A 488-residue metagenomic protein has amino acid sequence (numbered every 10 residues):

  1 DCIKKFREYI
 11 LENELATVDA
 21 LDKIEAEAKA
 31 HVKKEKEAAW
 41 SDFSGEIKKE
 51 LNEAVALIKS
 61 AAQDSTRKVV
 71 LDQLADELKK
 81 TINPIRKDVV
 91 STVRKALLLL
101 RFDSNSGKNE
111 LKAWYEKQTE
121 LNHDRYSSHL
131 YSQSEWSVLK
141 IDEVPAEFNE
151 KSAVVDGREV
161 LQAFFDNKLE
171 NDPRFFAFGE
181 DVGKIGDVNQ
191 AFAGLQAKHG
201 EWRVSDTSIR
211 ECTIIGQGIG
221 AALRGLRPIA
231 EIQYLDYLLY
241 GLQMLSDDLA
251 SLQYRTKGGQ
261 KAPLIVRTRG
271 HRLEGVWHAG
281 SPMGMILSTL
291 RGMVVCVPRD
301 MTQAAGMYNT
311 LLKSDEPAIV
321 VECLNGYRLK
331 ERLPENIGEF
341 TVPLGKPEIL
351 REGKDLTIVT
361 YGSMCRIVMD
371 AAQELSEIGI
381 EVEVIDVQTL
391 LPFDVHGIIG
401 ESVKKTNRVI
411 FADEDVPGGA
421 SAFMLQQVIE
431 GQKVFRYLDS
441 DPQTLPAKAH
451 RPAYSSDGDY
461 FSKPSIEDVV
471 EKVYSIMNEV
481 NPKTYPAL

Functional and structural regions predicted by a protein language model:
D1-T92, A96, G194, L324-L488: Thiamine diphosphate
T81-V321, G326, Y485-L488: Thiamine diphosphate
